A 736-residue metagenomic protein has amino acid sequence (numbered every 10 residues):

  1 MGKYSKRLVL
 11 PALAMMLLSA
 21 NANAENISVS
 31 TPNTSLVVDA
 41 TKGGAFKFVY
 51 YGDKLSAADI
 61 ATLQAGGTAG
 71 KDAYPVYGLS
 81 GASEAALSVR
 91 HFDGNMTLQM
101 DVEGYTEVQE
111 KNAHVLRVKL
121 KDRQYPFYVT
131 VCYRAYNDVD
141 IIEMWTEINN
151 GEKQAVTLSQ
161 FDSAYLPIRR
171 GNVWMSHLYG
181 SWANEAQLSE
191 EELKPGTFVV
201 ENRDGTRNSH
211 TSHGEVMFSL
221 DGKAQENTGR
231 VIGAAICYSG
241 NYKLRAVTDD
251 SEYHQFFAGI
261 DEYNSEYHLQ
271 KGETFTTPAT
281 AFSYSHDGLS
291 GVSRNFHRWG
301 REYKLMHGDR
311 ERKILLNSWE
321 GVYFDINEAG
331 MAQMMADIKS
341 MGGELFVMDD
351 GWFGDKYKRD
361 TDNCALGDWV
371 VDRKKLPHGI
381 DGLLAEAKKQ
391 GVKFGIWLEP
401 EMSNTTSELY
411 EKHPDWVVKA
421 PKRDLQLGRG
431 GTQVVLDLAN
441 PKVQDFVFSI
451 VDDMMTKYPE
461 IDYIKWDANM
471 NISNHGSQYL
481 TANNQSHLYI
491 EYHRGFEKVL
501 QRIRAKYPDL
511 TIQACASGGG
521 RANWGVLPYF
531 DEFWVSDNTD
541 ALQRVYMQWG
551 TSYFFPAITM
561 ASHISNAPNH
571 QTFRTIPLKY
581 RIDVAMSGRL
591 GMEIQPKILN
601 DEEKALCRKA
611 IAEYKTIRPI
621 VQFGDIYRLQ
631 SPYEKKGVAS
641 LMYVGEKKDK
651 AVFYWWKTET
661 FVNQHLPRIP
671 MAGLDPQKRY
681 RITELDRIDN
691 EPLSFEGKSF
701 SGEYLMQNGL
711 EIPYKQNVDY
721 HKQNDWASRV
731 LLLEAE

Functional and structural regions predicted by a protein language model:
E25-V38, A45-V247, Y263, R679-F695: Polysaccharide-binding surfaces and accessory modules of carbohydrate-active proteins
N33, L98-M100, Y267-H286, W726-E734: Short Pro-Gly-centered flexible turn/kink motifs
N33, T146, G272, A387 (+5 more regions): Conserved, mostly hydrophobic/aromatic
N33, V216-F218, E226, P632-P676: Carbohydrate-binding surface patches
G78-M100, E226-G240, S283-L305, G343-D350 (+3 more regions): Glycine-rich, aromatic-flanked loop segments that form ligand/cofactor-binding clefts across common enzyme folds
H307-S449, Y458, Y463: Aromatic-lined carbohydrate-binding/catalytic grooves of carbohydrate-active enzymes
P377-G379, E411-H413, V417-K579, R589 (+2 more regions): Active-site neighborhood of glycoside hydrolase catalytic domains
E659-E736: C-terminal beta-sandwich/jelly-roll accessory domains of carbohydrate-active enzymes
